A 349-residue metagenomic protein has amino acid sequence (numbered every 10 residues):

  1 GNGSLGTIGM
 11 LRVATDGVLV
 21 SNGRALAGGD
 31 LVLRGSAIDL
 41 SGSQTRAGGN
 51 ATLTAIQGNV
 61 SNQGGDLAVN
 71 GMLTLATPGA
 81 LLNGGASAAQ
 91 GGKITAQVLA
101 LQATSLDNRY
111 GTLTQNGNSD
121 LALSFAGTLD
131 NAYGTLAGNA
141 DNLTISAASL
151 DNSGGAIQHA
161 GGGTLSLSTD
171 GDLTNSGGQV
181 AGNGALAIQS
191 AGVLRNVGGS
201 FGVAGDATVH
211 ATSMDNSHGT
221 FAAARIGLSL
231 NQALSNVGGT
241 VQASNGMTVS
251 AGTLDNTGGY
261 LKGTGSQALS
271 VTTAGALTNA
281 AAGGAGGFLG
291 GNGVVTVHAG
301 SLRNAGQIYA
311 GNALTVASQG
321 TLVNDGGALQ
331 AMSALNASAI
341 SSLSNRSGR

Functional and structural regions predicted by a protein language model:
G1-G6, L19-L26, D39-R46, S61-A68 (+13 more regions): Short, T/G/N/S-enriched strand-turn elements that build extracellular solenoid repeat scaffolds
G9-L19, G29-I38, G49-G58, G71-L81 (+12 more regions): Well-ordered beta-strand segments characteristic of repetitive beta-sheet solenoids
